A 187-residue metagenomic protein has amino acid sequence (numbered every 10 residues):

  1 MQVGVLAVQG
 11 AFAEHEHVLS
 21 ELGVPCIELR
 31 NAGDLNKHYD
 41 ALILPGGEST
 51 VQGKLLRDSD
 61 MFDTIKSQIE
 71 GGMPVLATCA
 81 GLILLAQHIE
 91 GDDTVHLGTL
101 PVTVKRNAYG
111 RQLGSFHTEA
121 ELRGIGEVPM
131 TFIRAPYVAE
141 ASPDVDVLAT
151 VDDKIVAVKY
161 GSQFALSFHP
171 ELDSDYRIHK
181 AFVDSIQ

Functional and structural regions predicted by a protein language model:
M1-D58, D63-Q68, Y176-K180, D184-Q187: N-terminal beta1-alpha1 cap of cysteine-dependent amidohydrolase-like domains
Q2-G4, H96, S162: Residues that mark the start of a beta-strand
V8, T78-A80, L100, R134 (+1 more regions): A secondary-structure boundary/capping signal
C26-I27, V75, Q163: Hydrophobic anchor at the start of a short beta-strand that flanks the dinucleotide cofactor-binding loop
A41, G53, P74-V75, L97 (+3 more regions): A residue-level structural signature of the nucleotidyltransferase/glycosyltransferase Rossmann-like core
I43-L44, A77, L166: Redox-cofactor binding/interface segments in oxidoreductases and associated redox assembly factors
S49-A120: Cysteine-nucleophile active-site neighborhood
R106-Q187: Amide-donor transfer/coupling interface in amidating biosynthetic enzymes
